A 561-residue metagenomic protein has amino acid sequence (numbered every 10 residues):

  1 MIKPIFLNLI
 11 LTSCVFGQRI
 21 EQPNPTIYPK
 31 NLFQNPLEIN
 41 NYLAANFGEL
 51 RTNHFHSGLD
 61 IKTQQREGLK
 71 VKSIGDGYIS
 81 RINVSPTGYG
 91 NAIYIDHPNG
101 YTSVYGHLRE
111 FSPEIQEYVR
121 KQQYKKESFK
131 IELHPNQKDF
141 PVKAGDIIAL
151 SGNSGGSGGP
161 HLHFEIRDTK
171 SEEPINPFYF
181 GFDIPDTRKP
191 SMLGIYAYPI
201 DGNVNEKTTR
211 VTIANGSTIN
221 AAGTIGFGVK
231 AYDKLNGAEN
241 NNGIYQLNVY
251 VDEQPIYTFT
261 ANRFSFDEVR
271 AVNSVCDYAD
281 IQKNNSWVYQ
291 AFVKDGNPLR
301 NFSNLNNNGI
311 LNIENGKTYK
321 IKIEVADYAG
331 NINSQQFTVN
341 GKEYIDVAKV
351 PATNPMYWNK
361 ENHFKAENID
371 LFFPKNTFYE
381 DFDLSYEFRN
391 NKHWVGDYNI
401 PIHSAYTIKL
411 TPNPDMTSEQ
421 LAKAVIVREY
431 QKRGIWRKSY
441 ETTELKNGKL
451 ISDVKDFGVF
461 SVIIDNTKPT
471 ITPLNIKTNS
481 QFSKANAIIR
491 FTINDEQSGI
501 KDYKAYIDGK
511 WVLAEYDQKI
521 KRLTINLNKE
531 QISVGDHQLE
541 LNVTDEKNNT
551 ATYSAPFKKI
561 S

Functional and structural regions predicted by a protein language model:
Q18-T102, R109-E114, K130-K138, K143-A144 (+2 more regions): Surface-exposed, glycine-biased beta-strand/turn segments
K70, R210-V249, I400-K409, Q481-Q497: Contiguous beta-strand segments within globular domains
T102-K138, N205, R210-S217, G243 (+2 more regions): Exoplasmic/lumenal beta-rich domain surfaces
T187-L193, N466-L474: Proline-centered linker/hinge motifs at extracellular inter-domain junctions
A231, V325, L541-V543: Conserved structural position at the C-terminal beta-strand of extracellular beta-sandwich adhesion modules
N312-T318, V454-D456, N528-D536: Surface-exposed, short loops/turns at beta-strand junctions within beta-sandwich domains
D346-N359, E380-V427, Q481: Proteolytic processing hotspots in large secreted/extracellular or virion-associated proteins and select intracellular
N399-F460, D502-K504, W511-L513: Proteolytic-maturation and junctional protease-sensitive modules
